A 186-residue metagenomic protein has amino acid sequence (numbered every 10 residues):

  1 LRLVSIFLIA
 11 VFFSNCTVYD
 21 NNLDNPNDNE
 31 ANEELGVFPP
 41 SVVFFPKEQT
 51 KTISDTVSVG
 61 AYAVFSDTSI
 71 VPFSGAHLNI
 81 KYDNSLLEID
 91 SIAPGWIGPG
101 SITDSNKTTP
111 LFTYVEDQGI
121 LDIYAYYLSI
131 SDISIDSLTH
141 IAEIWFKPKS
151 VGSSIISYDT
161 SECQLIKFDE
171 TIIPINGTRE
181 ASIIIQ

Functional and structural regions predicted by a protein language model:
L1-N15: Sec-dependent bacterial lipoprotein signal peptides
C16-Q186: Acidic, low-complexity intrinsically disordered segments
